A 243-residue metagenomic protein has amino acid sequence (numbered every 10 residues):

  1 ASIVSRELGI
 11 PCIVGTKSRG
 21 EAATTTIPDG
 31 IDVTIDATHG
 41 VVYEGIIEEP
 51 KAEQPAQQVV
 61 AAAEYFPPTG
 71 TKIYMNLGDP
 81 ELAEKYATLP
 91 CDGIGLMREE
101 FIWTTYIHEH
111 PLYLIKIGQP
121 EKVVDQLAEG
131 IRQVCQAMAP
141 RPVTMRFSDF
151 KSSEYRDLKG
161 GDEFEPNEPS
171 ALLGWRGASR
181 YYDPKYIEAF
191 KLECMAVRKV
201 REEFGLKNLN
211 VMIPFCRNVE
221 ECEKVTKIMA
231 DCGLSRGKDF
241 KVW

Functional and structural regions predicted by a protein language model:
A1-I31: Conformationally flexible catalytic loops at phosphate/diphosphate-handling active centers
I3, R19-A23, G40-Y43, F101-T105: Short gly/pro/ser/thr-enriched loop/turn and capping motifs at secondary-structure boundaries
G15-T16, I35-D36, N76, L96-M97: Generic beta-sheet signal
E21-E49: A structural-propensity feature for long, helix-poor, extended segments
E44-V60: Short, compositionally biased
P55-W243: Conserved alpha/beta-domain cores
